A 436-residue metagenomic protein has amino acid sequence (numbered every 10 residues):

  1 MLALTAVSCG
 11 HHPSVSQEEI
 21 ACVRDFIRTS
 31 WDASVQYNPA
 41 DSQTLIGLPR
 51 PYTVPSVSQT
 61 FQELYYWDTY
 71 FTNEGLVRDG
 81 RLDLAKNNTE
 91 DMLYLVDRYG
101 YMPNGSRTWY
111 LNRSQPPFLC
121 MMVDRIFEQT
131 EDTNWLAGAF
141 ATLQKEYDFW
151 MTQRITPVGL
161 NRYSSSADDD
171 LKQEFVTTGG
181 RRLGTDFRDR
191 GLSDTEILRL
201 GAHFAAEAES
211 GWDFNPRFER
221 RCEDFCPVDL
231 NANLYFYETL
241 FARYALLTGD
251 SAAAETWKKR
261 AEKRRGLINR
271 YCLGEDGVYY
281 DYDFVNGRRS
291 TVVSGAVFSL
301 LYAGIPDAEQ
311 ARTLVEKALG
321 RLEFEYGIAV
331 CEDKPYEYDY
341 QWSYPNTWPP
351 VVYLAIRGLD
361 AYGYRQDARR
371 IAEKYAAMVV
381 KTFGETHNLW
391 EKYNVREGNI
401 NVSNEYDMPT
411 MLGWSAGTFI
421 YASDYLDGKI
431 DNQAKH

Functional and structural regions predicted by a protein language model:
M1-A6: Bacterial N-terminal signal peptides
H12-E63, N87-S106, P157-F225, G266-T347 (+1 more regions): Extended glycan-interaction surfaces of carbohydrate-active proteins
Y65-M92, A296-D307, V352-R365: Alpha-helical support elements that line or immediately flank enzyme active sites and cofactor-binding pockets
T69, C120-V123, N231, Y235-E238 (+1 more regions): TPR repeat positional signature
V96-A139, P409: Aromatic/His-enriched, Gly/Pro-containing loop or helix-boundary segments that lie immediately adjacent to catalytic
I126-G138, F241-T256, Y362-Q366: Inter-helical turn/loop segments and adjacent helix faces that build the functional surface of alpha-helical bundle
L143-E146, A254-C272, A372-Y375: Short amphipathic alpha-helical coiled-coil/interface segments
